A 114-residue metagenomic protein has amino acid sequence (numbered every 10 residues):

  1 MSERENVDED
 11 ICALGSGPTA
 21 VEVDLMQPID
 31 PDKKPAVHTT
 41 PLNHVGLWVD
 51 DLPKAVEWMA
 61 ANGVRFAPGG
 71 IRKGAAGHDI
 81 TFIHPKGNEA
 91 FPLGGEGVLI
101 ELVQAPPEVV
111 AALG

Functional and structural regions predicted by a protein language model:
M1, P35-H38, A112-L113: Short, tandemly repeated low-complexity microdomains enriched for cysteine and small residues
M1-V7: Long, hydrophobic N-terminal alpha-helical segment
E5, G15-T19, K86: Short strand-coil-strand connectors
N6, T19, T39, A76-G77 (+1 more regions): A short, structural micro-pattern
D10-A13, L47, V56-G114: Vicinal oxygen chelate
D10-G15, V21, K33-M59: Vicinal oxygen chelate
P28-I29: A conserved beta-strand-loop-helix scaffold within acyl/acetyltransferase catalytic domains
